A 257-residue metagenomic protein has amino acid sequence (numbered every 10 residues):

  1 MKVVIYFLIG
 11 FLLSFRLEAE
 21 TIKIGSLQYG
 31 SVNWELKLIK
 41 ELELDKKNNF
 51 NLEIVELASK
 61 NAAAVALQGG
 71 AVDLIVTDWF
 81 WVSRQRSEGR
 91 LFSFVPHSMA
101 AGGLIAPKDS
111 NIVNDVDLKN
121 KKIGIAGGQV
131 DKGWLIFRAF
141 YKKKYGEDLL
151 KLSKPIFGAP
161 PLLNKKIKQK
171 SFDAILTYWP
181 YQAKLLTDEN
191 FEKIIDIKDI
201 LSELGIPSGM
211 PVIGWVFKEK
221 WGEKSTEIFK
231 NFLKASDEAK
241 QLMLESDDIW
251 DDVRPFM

Functional and structural regions predicted by a protein language model:
I5-S14: Bacterial N-terminal signal peptides
L12, E43, F140-K143, D252 (+1 more regions): Generic structural signal for isolated residues within well-ordered alpha-helices
F15-A19: Sec/Tat signal peptide C-region and signal peptidase I cleavage site
T21-F157, Q169, D173-W179, I194: Short, glycine-/small- and polar/acidic-enriched structural segments that line small-molecule recognition paths
W79-F80, I156, P160-F256: Pocket-lining segment of extracytoplasmic ligand-binding domains
